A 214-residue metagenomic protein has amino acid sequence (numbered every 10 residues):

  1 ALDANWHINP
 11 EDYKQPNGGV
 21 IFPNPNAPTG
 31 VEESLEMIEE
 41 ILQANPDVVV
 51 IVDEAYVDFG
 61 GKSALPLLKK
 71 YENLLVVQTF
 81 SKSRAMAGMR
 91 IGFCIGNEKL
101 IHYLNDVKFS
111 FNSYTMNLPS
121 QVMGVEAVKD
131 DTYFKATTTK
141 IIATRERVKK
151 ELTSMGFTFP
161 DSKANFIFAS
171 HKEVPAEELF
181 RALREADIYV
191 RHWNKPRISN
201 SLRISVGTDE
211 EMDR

Functional and structural regions predicted by a protein language model:
A1-H7, Y56, T79-S81, K195-P196: Short, acidic/turn-prone active-site loops that include or flank metal/cofactor- and phosphate-binding residues
A4-D58: Active-site phosphate-binding strand-loop segment of PLP-dependent enzymes
H7, G88, K163, R197-N200: Short acidic/glycine-enriched loop/turn segments that link adjacent beta-strands
E36, A182-A186, R191, K195-R214: PLP-dependent enzyme catalytic core of the Aspartate aminotransferase-like
N73-T153, F157-P160: PLP-dependent aminotransferase class I/II
G96, A169-E173, V206-T208: Short beta-strand-to-loop capping motifs
I141-I142, E151-A186, L202: Conserved PLP-binding catalytic core of the aspartate aminotransferase-like
